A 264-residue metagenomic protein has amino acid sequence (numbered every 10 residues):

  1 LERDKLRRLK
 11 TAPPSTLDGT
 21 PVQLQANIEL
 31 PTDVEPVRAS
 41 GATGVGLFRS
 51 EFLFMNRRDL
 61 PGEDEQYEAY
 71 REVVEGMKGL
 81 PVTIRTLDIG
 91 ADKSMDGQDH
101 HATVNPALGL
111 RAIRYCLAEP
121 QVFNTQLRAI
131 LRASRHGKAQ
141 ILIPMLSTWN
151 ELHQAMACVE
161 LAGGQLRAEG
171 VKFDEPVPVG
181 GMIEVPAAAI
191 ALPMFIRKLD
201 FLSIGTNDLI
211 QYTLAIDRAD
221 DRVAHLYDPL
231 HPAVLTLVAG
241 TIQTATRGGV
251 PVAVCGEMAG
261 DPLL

Functional and structural regions predicted by a protein language model:
E2-L264: Conserved alpha/beta-domain cores
